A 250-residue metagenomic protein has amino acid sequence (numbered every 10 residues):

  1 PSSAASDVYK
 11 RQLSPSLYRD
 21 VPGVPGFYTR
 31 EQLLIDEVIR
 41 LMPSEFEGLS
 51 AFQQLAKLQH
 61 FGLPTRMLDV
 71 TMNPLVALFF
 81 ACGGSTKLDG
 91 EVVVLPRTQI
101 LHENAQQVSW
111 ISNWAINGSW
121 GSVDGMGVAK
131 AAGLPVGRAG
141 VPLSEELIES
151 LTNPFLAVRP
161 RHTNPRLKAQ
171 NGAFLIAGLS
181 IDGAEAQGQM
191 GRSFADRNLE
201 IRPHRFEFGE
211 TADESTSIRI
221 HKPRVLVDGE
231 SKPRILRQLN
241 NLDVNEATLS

Functional and structural regions predicted by a protein language model:
P1-A5, Y9: Single conserved hydrophobic/aromatic residue that forms the stacking wall/gate of nucleotide- or nucleobase-binding
K10-R11, L95-Q99, G178-S180: Short, flexible beta-strand-to-coil junctions
P15-G62: Conserved catalytic-core helix/loop/strand module for nucleotide-ribose chemistry
M42-V158: Functionally critical alpha/beta secondary-structure elements and their flanking flexible loops that scaffold catalytic
G48-L55, K168, G229, P233: Conserved structured core elements
T86-L88, R166-K168, R219: A short, structural micro-pattern
N117-E207: Helix-loop elements that line ligand-binding/catalytic pockets
R161, I181-S250: SIR2/sirtuin-family catalytic core signature
